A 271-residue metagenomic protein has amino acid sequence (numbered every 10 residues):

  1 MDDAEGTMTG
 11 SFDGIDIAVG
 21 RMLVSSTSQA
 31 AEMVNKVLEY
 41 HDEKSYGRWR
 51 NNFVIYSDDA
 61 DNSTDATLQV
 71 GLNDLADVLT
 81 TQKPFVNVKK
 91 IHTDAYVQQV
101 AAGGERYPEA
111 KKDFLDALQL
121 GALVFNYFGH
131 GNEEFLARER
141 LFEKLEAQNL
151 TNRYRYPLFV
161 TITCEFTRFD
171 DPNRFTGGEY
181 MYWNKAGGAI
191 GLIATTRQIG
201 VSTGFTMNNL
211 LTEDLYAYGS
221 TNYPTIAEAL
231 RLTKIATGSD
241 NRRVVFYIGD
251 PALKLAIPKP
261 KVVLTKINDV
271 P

Functional and structural regions predicted by a protein language model:
M1-P271: Cysteine-dependent hydrolase recognition
